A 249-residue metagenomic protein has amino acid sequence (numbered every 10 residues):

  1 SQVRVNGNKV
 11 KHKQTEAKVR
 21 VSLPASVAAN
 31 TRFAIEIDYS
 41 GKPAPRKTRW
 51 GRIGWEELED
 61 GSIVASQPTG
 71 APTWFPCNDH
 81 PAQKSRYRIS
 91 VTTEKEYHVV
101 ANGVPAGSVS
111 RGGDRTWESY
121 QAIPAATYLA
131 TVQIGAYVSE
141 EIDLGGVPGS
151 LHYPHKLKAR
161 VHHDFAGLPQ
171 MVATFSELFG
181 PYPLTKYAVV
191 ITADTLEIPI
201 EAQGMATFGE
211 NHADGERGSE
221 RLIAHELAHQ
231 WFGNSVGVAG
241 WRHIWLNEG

Functional and structural regions predicted by a protein language model:
S1-E56, G112: A surface-exposed beta-strand-loop module
V3, S62, S108-S110: Beta-sandwich/jelly-roll carbohydrate-recognition scaffolds of carbohydrate-active enzymes
N6-A28, S66-P72, T207-L222, E226: Aromatic/His-enriched, Gly/Pro-containing loop or helix-boundary segments that lie immediately adjacent to catalytic
A29, D38-R88, G135-D143: Glycine/proline-rich low-complexity spacer/linker segments in large multi-domain proteins
S40, T174, L178, Q230 (+1 more regions): Short alpha-helical functional segments enriched in proximate histidine and acidic residues
S62, R115, S235-G237: Divalent metal-dependent phosphoesterase catalytic cores across multiple superfamilies
Q67-T69, C77-A224, H243, E248-G249: Hydrophobic helix-coil surface modules that form long, contiguous segments used for peptide/substrate interaction
L227-H243: Catalytic Zn2+-binding segment of zinc metalloproteases
